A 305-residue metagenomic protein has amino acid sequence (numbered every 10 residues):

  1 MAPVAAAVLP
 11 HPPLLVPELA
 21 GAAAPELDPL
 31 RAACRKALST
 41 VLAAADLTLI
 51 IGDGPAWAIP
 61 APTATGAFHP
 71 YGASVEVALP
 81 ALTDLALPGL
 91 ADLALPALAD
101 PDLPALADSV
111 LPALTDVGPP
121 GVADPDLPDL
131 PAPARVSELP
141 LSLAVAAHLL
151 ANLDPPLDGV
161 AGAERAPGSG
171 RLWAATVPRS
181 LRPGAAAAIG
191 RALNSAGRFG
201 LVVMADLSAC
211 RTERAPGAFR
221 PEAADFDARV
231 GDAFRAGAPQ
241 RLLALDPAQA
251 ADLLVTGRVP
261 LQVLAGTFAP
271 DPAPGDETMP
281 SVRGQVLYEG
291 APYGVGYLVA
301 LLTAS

Functional and structural regions predicted by a protein language model:
M1-L85, D126-S137, L143: A short aromatic-anchored loop/beta-hairpin motif
T48-G52, R198-D206: Beta-strand elements within well-structured catalytic alpha/beta cores of enzymes that handle phosphate/sulfate esters
L82-L127: Long, intrinsically disordered low-complexity tandem-repeat segments
G118, L130-R191, S195-G197: Internal, conserved structured core segments that host functional sites
S208-G217: Extended accessory regions or peripheral subdomains of proteins
P216-R241: Gly/Ser/Thr-rich active-site loops/lids in small-molecule metabolic enzymes that frequently grip phosphoryl groups
F234-Q285, E289: Polyanion-binding loop/helix "lid" in catalytic or ligand-binding cores
P292-S305: Short, basic/aromatic-enriched C-terminal tail that caps enzymatic domains
